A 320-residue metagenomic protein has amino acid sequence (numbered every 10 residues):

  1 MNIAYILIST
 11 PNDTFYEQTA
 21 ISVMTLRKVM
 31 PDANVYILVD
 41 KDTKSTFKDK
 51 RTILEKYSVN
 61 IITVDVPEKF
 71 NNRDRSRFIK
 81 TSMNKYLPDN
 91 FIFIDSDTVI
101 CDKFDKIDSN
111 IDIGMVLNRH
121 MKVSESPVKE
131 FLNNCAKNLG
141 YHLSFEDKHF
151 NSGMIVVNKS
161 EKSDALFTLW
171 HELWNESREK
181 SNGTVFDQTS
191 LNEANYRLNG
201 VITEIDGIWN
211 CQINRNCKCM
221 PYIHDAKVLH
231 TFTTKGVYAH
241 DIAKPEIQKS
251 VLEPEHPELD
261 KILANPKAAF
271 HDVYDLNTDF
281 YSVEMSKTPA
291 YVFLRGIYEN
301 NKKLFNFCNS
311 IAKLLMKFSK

Functional and structural regions predicted by a protein language model:
M1-K320: Glycosyltransferase catalytic domains, chiefly GT-A lineage
